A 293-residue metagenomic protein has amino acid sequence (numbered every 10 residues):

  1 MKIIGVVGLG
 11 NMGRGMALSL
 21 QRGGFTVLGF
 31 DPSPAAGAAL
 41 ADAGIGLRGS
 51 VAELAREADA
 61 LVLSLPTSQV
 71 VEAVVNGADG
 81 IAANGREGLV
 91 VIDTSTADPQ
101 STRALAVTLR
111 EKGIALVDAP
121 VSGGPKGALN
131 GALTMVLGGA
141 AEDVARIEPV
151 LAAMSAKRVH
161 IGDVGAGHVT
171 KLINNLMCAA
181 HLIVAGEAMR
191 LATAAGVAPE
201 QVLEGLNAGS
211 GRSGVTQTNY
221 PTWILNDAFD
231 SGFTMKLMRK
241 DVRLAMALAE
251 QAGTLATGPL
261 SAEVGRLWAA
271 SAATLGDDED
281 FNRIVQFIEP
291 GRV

Functional and structural regions predicted by a protein language model:
M1-L63, T94, H160: NAD(P)+-binding Rossmann beta1-loop-alpha1 motif at the extreme N-terminus of oxidoreductases
I4-L9, T96-L176: Rossmann-fold dinucleotide-binding core
V27, L47, L116-V117, R158 (+2 more regions): Hydrophobic beta-strand scaffold residues
V51-L63, T67-I114: Rossmann-fold NAD(P) dinucleotide-binding segment
N130-G131, M135-G138, V159, D163-A195 (+2 more regions): Active-site-proximal catalytic alpha-helix in oxidoreductases
H168, M177, T218-F281: Interdomain hinge/lid region at the active-site interface of Rossmann-like NAD(P)-dependent oxidoreductases
E200-A208, A262-G265: Beta-strand segments within the central parallel beta-sheet cores of soluble alpha/beta enzyme folds
